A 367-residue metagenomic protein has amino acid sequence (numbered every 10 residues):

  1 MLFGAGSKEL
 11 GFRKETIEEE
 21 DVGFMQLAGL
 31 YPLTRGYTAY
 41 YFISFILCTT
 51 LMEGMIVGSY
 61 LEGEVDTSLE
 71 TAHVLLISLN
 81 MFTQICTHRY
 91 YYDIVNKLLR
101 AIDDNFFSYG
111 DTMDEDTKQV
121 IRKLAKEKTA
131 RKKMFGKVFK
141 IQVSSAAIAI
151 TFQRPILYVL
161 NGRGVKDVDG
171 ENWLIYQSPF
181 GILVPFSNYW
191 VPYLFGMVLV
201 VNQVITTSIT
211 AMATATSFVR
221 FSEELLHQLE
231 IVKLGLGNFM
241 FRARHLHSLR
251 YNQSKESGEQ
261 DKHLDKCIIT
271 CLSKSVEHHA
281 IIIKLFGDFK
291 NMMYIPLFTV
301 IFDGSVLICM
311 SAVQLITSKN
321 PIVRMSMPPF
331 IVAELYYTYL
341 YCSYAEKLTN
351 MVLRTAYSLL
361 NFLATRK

Functional and structural regions predicted by a protein language model:
L2-T71, S108-R220, H227, N238-E256 (+1 more regions): Helix-loop-helix junctions within predominantly alpha-helical proteins
Q84-D104, L226, L335-V352: Inner-leaflet juxtamembrane helices
K97-D104, H227, I231-L234, N238 (+1 more regions): Short amphipathic alpha-helical coupling elements at transmembrane boundaries
F135-A146, N291-S305: Transmembrane alpha-helical segments and their cytosolic interface motifs in multi-pass membrane proteins
G235, I331-K367: C-terminal transmembrane module of eukaryotic multi-pass membrane proteins
L249-P296, R354: Intracellular effector-coupling site of seven-transmembrane GPCRs, centered on the ICL3-to-TM6 transition
F298-N320, Y357: A hydrophobic transmembrane-helix motif
